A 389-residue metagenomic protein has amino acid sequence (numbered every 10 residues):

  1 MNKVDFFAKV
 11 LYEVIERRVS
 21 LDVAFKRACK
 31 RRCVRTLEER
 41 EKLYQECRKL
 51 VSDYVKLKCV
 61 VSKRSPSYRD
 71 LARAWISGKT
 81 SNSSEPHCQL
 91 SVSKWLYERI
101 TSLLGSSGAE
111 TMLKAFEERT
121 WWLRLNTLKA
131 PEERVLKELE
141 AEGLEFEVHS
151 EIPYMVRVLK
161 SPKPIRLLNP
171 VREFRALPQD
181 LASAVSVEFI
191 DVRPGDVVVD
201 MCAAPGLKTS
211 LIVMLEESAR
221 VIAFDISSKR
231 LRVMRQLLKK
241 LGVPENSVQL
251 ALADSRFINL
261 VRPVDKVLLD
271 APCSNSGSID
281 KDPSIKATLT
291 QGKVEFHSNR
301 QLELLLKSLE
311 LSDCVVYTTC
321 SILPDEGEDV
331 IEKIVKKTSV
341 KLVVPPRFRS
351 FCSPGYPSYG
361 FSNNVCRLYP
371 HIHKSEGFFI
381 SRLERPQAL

Functional and structural regions predicted by a protein language model:
M1-L389: S-adenosylmethionine
